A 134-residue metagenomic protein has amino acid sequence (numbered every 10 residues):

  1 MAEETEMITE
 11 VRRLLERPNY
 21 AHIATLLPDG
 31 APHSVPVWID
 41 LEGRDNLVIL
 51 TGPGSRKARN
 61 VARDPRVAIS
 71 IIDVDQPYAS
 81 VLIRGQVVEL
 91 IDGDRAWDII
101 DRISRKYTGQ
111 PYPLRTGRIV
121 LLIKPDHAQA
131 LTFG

Functional and structural regions predicted by a protein language model:
M1-Y20: Extreme N-terminal tail/first-helix region
A2-E6, Y78-G134: Charged, gly/pro-rich active-site loop segments
V11, N19, D45, A79 (+1 more regions): A generic secondary-structure signal marking the coil-to-beta-strand transition
P18-P53, V67-I71, L82: Short beta-strand segments
D29-A31, D73-P77, R115: A short beta-turn/loop motif at secondary-structure boundaries
S55-K57, Q76: Short, surface-exposed beta-strand-loop junctions and turns on beta-sheet-rich folds
D64: Ligand-binding loop in jelly-roll beta-barrel domains
